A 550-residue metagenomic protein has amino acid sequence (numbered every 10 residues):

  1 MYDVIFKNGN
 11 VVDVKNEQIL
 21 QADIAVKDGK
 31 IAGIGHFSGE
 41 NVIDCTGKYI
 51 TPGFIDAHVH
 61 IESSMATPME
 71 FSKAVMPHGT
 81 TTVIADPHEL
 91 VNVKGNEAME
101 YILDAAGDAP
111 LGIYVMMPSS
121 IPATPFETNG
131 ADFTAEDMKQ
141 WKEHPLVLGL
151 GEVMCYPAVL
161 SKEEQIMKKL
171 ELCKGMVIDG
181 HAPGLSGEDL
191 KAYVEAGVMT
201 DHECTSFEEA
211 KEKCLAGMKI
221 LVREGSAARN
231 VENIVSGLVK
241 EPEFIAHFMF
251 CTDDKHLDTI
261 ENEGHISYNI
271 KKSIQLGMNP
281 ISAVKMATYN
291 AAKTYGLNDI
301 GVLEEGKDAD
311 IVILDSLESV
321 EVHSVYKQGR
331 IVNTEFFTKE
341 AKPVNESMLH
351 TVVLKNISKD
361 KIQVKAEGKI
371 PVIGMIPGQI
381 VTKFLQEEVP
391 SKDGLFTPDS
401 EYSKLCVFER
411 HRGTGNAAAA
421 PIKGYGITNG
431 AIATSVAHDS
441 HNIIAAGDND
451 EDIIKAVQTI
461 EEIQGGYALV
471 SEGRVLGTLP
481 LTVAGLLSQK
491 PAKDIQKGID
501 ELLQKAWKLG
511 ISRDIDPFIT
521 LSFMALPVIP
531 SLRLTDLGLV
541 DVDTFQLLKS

Functional and structural regions predicted by a protein language model:
M1-A22, V26-K27, G35, M76-H78 (+2 more regions): Active-site microenvironment of metallo-dependent hydrolases
Y2-N8, D28, F37-A85, C406: Replace "His-x-His-based motif
I5, G53-I55, V115, F250 (+1 more regions): Residue-level marker for buried hydrophobic side chains located in beta-strands that build the well-ordered beta-sheet
D56-T67, P122-A135, M199: Active-site mouth loops of central-metabolism enzymes
H60-S64, H88-L90, P118-A123, V153-Y156 (+4 more regions): Active-site beta-loop-alpha junctions enriched in small/polar residues
S72-V177, E241, V475-L479: Divalent-metal coordination cores built from histidine and acidic residues
D132-G151, A158-V222, R229-F250, E261-Q275 (+1 more regions): Histidine/acidic residue-rich metal-binding segments in metalloenzymes
